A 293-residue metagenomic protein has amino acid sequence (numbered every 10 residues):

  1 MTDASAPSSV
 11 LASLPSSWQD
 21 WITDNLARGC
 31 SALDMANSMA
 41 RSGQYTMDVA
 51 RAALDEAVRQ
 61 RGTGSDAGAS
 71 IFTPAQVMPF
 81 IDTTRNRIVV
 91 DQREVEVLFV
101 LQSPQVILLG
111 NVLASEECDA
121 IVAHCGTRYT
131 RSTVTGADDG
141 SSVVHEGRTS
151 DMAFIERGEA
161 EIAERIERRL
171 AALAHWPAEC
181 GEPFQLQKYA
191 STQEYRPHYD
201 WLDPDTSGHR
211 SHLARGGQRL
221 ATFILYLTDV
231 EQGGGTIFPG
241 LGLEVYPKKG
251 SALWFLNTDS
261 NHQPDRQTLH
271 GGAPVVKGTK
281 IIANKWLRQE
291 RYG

Functional and structural regions predicted by a protein language model:
M1-C30, A36-W254, T258-G293: Fe(II)/2-oxoglutarate oxygenase catalytic core
